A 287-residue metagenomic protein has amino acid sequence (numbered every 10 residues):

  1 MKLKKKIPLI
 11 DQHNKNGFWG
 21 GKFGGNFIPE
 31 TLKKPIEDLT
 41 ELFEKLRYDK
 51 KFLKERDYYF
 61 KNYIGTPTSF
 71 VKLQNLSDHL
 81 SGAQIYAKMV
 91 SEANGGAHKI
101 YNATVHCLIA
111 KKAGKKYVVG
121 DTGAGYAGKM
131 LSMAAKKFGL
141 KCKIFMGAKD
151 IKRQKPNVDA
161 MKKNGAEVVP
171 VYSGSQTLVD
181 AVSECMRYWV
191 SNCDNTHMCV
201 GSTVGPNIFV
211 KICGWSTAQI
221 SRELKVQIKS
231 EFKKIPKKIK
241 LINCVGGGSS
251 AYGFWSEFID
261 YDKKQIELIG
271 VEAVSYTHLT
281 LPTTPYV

Functional and structural regions predicted by a protein language model:
K2-L46: Long amphipathic alpha-helical segments
G17-F18, K22, L42-I109, A113: Positively charged, low-complexity intrinsically disordered leader regions
N94, N102, A110-A134, F138-G147 (+2 more regions): A short, small-residue-rich loop immediately preceding and capping a beta-strand
Y126-S183, L279: Active-site-proximal loop->helix
S175, T203-P206, V245-S249, E272-Y276: Glycine-rich beta-alpha junction loops
W189, C193-V245: Active-site/ligand-binding-proximal alpha/beta "capping" segment
T277-T283: Conserved small/polar residues in nucleotide/adenosyl-binding loops
